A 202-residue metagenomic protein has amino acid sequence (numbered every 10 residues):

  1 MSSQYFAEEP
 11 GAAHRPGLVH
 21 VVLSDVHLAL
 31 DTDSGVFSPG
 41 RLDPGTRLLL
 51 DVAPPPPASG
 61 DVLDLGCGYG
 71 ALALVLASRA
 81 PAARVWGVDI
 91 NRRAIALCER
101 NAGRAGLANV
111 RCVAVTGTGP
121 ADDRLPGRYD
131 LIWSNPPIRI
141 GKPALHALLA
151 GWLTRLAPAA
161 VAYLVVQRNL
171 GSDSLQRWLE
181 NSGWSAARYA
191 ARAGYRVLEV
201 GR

Functional and structural regions predicted by a protein language model:
M1-S24, S34-G35, P39: N-terminal auxiliary segments of SAM/dcSAM-dependent transferases
S3-R15, G171-R202: Class I S-adenosyl-L-methionine
V26-L28: Well-ordered beta-strand scaffold positions
D31, R111-V113, A187-Y189: General small-molecule cofactor/ligand-binding pocket signal
P44-L125, L131-S134, L145: Conserved SAM/SAH cofactor-binding pocket of Class I
I138-I140, Q167-S172: Short "lid" loop at the C-terminus of a central beta-strand within the Rossmann-like core of SAM-dependent
H146-P158: A short glycine-rich, Lys/Arg-flanked "PGG" loop and its adjoining helix->strand segment in the class I
A159-V166: Conserved beta-strand signature within the Rossmann-like core of class I S-adenosyl-L-methionine
